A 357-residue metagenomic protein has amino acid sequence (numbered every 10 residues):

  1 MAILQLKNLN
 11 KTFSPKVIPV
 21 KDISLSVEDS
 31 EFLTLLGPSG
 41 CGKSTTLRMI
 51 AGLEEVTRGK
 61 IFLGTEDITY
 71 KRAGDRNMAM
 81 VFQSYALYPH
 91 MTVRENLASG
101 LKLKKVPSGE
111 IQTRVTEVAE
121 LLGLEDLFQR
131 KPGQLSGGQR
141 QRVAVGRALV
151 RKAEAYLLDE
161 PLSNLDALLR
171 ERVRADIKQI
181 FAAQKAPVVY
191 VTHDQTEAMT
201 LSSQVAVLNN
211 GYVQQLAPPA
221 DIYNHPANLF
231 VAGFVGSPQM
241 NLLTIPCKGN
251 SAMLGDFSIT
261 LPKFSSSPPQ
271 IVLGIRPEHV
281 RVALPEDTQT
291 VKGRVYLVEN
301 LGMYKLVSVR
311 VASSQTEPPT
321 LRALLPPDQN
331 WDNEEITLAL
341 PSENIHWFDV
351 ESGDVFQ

Functional and structural regions predicted by a protein language model:
M1-L6, K11-D22, K71-R72: A short, flexible loop at the N-terminus of ABC-type nucleotide-binding domains that lies
Q5, S26, F62, T337-A339: ABC ATPase nucleotide-binding domain
I23-T34: Pre-Walker A (P-loop) beta-loop-beta motif of ABC nucleotide-binding domains
L36-P38: The feature captures the beta-strand-to-loop junction immediately N-terminal to the Walker
A51: Helix-to-loop junction immediately C-terminal to a conserved catalytic motif
G59-D67: Conserved ABC transporter NBD signature motif
K71-F230: ABC ATPase nucleotide-binding domains
P238, N250-Q357: Non-catalytic connector elements of ABC transporters
